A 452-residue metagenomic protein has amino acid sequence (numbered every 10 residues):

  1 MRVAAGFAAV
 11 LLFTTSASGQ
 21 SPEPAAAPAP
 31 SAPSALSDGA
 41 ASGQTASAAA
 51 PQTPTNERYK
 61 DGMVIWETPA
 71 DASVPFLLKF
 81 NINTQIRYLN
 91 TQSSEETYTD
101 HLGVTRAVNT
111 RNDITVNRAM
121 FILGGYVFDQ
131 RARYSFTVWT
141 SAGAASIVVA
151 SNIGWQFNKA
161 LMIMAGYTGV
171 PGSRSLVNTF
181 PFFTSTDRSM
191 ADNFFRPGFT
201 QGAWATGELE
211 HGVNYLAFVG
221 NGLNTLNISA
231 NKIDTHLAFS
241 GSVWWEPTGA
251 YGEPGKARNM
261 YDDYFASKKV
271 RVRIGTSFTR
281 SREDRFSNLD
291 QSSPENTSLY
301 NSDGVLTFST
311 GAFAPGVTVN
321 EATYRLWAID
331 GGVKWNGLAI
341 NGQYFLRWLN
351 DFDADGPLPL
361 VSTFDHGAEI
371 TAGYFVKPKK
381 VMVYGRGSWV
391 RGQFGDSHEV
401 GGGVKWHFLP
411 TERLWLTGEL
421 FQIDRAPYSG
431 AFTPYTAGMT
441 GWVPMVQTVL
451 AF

Functional and structural regions predicted by a protein language model:
M1-A5: Bacterial N-terminal signal peptides that target proteins for export
F7, L11-Q85, T91-T97, G212 (+3 more regions): N-terminal periplasmic/intermembrane-space "pro-region" immediately following the signal or transit peptide
L36, T53-N56, S93, A107-V108 (+1 more regions): Outer-membrane beta-barrel pore domains
D61-V64, F182, G401, T448: Disordered, low-complexity tails and leader-like regions
G62, L102-G103, G304: Intrinsic-disorder/low-complexity loop/linker signature
W66-D100, V104-T225, S229-Y251, G255-A257 (+6 more regions): Outer membrane beta-barrel
P254-N259, A322-L326: A Trp-anchored, charged/polar loop motif used as the substrate-binding/catalytic surface of acyl/ester-handling
Y261-D263: Short, solvent-exposed loop/turn elements at beta->coil junctions and helix N-caps that rim active or binding pockets
